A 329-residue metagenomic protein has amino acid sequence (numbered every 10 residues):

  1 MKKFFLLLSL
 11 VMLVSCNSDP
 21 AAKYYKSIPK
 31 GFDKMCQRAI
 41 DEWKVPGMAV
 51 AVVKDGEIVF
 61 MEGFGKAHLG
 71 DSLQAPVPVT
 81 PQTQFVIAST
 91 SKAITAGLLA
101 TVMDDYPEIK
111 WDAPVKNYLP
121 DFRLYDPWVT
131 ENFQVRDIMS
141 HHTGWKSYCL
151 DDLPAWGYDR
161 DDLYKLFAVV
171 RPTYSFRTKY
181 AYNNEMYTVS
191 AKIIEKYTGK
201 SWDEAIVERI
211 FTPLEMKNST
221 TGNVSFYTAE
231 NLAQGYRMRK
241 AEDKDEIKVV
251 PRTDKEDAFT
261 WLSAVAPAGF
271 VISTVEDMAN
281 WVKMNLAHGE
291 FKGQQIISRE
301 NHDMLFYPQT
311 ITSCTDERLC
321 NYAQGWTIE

Functional and structural regions predicted by a protein language model:
M1-F4: Positively charged n-region of N-terminal signal peptides that target proteins for export
V14-S15: C-terminal motif of bacterial Sec signal peptides marking the signal peptidase cleavage site
K23-F85, E108-K110, R160-D161, K165-V170: Short, conserved catalytic-motif segment at the N-terminal edge
K66-H68, P127-E329: Short, surface-exposed loop or secondary-structure junction motifs that flank catalytic or metal-binding residues
F85-A88, Y180-Y182: Catalytic tyrosine of NAD(P)H-dependent dehydrogenase/reductases that use a Tyr as the general acid/base
I109-D126, L214: Short, glycine/proline-biased beta-turn/loop segments that scaffold the active-site neighborhood
